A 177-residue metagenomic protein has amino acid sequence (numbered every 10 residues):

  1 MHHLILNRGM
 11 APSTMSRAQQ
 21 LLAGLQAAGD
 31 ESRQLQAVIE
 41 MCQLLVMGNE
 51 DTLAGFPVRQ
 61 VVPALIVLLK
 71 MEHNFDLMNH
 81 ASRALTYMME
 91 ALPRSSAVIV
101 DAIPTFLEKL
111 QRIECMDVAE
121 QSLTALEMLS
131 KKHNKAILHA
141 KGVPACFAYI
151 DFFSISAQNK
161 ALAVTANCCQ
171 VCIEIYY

Functional and structural regions predicted by a protein language model:
H3-Q19, A23-E40, L44-H80, Y87-T105 (+4 more regions): Elongated alpha-helical scaffolds that mediate protein-protein interactions in large eukaryotic proteins, primarily
